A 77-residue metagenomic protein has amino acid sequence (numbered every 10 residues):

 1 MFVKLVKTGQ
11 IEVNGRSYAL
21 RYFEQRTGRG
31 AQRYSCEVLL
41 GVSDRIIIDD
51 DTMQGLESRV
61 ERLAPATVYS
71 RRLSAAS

Functional and structural regions predicted by a protein language model:
M1-A19, S77: Negatively charged, low-complexity tracts enriched in Asp/Glu with abundant Ser/Thr
V6-Q10, E37, S70: Short helix-onset patch at the extreme N-terminus, typifying the N->h transition of secretory signal peptides
N14, R21-F23, L39, R59: A structural detector for beta-sheet-dominated domains
E24-D44: Short aromatic-glycine-(Arg/Gly/Cys) micro-motifs in beta-strand/loop hairpins
L40-S77: Mixed-charge, Lys/Arg-enriched low-complexity segments
